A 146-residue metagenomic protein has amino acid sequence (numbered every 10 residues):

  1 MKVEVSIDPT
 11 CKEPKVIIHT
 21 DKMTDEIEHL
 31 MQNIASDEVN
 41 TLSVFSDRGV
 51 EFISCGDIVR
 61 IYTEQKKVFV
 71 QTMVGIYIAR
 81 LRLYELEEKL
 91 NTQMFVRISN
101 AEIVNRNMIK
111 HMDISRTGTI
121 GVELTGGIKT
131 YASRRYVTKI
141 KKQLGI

Functional and structural regions predicted by a protein language model:
M1-E28: N-terminal regulatory/sensing modules of transcriptional regulators
E28-L124, K129: Conserved binding/recognition cores within well-folded domains
S133: Basic/aromatic recognition patch in beta-strand/loop cores that engages polyanionic ligands
K141-I146: Short hydrophobic/aromatic patches at helix-to-coil boundaries
